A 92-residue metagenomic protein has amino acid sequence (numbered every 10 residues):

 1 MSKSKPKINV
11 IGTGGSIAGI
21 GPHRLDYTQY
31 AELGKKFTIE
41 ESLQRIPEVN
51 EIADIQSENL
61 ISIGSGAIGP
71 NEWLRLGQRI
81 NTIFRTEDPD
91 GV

Functional and structural regions predicted by a protein language model:
S2-T86: N-terminal glycine-rich anion-binding loop in soluble enzyme alpha/beta folds
E87-V92: Short acidic, glycine-rich surface-loop motifs adjacent to enzyme active sites
